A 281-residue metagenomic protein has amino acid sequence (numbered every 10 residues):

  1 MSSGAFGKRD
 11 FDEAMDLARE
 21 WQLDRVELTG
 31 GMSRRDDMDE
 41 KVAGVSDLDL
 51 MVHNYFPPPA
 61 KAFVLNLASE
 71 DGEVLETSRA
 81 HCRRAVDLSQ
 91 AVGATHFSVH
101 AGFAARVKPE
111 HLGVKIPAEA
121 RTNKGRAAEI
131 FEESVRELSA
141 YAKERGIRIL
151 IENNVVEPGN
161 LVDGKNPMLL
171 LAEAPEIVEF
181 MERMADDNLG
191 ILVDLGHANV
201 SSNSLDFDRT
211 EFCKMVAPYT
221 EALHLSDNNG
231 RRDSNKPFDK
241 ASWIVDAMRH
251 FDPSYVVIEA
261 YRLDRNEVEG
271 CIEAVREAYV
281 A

Functional and structural regions predicted by a protein language model:
M1-S3, V26-L28, L48-N54, F97-V99 (+4 more regions): Hydrophobic faces of well-ordered beta-strands that scaffold small-molecule active sites in alpha/beta enzyme cores
M1-V86, Q90-A91, L192, V280-A281: N-terminal pre-domain/capping segments
A5-G7, G30-M32, F56-P58, A101-A105 (+4 more regions): Active-site-proximal loop/turn and secondary-structure-junction residues that shape catalytic pockets, frequently
F6-K8, D36, E129-E132, E137-E144 (+6 more regions): Extended recognition/assembly regions associated with phosphoester-bond processing machinery
R9-R19, G93-T95, R106-E119, A174-A281: Histidine-acidic metal/acid-base catalytic patches
D39-L48, S134-Y141, F180, F212-M215 (+1 more regions): Catalytic-core regions built around general acid/base machinery
K61-A68, P158-V162, R231-S234: A short acidic, helix-capping loop that chelates divalent metal ions and anchors anionic groups
D71-G190: Active-site acidic/histidine proton-transfer and metal-coordination neighborhood in alpha/beta enzyme cores
